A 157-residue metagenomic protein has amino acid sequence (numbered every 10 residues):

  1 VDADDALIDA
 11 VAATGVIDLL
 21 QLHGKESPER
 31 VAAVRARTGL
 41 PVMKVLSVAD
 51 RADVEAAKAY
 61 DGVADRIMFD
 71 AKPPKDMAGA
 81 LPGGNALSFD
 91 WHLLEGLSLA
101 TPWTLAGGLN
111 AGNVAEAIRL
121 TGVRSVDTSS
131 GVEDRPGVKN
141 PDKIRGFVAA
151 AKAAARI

Functional and structural regions predicted by a protein language model:
V1-Q21: Active-site beta->alpha loop and helix N-cap motifs at the rims of alpha/beta catalytic domains
T14, K25-I157: Short loop-to-alpha-helix "cap/lid" segments that border enzyme active sites across diverse enzyme classes
